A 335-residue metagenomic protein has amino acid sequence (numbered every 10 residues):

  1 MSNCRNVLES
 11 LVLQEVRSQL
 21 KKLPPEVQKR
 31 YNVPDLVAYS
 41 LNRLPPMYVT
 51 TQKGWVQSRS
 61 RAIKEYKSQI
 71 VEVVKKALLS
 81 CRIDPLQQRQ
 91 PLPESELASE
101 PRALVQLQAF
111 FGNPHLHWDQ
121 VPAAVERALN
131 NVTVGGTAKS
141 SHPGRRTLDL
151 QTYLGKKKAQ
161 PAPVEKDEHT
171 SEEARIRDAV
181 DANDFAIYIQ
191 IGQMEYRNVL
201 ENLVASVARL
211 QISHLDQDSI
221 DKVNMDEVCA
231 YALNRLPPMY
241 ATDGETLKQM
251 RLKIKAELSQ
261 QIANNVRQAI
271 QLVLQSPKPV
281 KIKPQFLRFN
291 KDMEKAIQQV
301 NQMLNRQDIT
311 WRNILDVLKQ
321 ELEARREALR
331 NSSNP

Functional and structural regions predicted by a protein language model:
M1-E323, R330-P335: Charged, amphipathic alpha-helical regulatory modules used for macromolecular assembly or allosteric control
